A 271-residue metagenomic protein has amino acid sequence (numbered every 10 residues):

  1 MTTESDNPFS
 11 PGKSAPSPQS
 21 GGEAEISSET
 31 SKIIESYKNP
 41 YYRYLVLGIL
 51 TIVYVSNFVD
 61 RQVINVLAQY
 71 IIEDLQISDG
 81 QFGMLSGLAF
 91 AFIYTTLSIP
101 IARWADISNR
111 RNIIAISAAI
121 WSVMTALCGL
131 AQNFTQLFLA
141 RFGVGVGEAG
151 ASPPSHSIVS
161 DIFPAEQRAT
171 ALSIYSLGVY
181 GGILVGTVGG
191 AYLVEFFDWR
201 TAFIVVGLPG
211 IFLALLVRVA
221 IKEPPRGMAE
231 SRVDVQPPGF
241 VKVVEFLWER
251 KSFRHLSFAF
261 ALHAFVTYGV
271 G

Functional and structural regions predicted by a protein language model:
T2-P8, G12-V59, E73: Cytosolic juxtamembrane N-terminal segment immediately preceding the first transmembrane helix of multi-pass
S31-N39, P225-S257: Juxtamembrane intracellular "pre-TM" segments in multi-pass secondary transporters
I64-N65, K251-G271: Extracytoplasmic gate region of multi-pass secondary transporters
N65-T96: Extracellular/periplasmic helix-loop-helix junction of adjacent transmembrane segments in MFS-like secondary
Q76, N109, L130-Q136, G147 (+2 more regions): Helix-breaking motifs and short loop linkers at transmembrane-helix boundaries and internal kinks in secondary membrane
T96-T135: Conserved MFS/SLC helix-loop-helix module at the cytosolic interface between two early adjacent transmembrane helices
A140-G181: Cytoplasmic helix-loop-helix junction between adjacent transmembrane helices in 12-TM secondary transporters
Y175-E223: Helix-loop-helix hairpin linking two adjacent transmembrane segments in secondary transporters
